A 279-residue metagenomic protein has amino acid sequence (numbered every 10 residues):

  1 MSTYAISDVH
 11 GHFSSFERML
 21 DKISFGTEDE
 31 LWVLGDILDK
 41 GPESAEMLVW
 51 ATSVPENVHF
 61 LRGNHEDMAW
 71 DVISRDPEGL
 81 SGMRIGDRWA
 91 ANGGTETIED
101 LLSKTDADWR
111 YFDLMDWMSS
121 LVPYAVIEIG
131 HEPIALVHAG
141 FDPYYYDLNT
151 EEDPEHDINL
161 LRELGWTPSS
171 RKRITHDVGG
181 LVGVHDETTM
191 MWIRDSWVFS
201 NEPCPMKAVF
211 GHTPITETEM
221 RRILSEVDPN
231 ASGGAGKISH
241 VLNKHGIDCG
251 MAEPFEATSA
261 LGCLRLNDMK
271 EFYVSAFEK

Functional and structural regions predicted by a protein language model:
M1-W50: N-terminal active-site segment of His-dependent metallophosphoesterases
S2-H10, I134-G140, H245-I247: Active-site-proximal beta-strand elements of phosphoester/diester hydrolases
A5, L31-V33, F60-L61, A135 (+2 more regions): Residue-level marker for buried hydrophobic side chains located in beta-strands that build the well-ordered beta-sheet
D8, D36, A51, G63-N64 (+5 more regions): Divalent metal-coordination and catalytic microenvironments
H10-S14, D39-P42, H65-W70, P143-Y144 (+3 more regions): Active-site environment of divalent metal-dependent phosphoester hydrolases
A45-V49, S53-I127, H131-I134, P143 (+2 more regions): Active-site neighborhood of divalent metal-dependent phosphoester bond hydrolases
R110-V137, D142, D147-E217: His/acidic metal-ligating clusters that form di-metal
R221, S232-K279: Binuclear metal-dependent phosphoesterase catalytic core
